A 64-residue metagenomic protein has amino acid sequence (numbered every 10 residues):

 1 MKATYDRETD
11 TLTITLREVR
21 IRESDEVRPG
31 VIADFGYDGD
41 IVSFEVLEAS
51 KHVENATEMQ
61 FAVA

Functional and structural regions predicted by a protein language model:
M1-A64: Small, basic N-terminal interaction modules of short regulatory proteins
